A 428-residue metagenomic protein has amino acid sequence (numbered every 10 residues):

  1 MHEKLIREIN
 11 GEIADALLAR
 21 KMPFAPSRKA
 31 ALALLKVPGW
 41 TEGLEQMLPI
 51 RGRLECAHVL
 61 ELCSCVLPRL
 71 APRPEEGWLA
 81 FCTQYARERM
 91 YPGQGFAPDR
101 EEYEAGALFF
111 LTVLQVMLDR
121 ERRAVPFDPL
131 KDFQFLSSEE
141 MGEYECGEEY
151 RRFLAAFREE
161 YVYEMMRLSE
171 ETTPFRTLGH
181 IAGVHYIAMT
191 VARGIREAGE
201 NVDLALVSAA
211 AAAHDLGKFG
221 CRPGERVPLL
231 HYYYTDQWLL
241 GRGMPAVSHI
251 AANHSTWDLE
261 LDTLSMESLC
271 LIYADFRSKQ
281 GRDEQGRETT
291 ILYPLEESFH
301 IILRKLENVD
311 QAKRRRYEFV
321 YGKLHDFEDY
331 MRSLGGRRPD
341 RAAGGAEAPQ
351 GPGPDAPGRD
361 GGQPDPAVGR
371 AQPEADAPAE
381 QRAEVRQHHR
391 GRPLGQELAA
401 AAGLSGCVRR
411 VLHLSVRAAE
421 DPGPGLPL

Functional and structural regions predicted by a protein language model:
H2-R152, T172-V202, A213, P223 (+2 more regions): Divalent metal-dependent phosphate-bond-processing catalytic cores, especially two-metal-ion Mg2+/Mn2+ enzymes that act
G147-R167: Short alpha-helical hairpin
V184, V202-R242, S248-D258, D275: His-Asp-centered metal-binding catalytic motifs of divalent-metal-dependent phosphohydrolases/nucleases
D365, D376, H388-H389, H413 (+1 more regions): Intrinsic-disorder-associated, low-complexity terminal segments enriched in Asp/Asn/His/Tyr and depleted of Lys/Arg
A367, A371-A379, A383, A400-A402 (+1 more regions): Short linear motifs in low-complexity or flexible loops
E374, A383-Q387, G391-A399, C407 (+1 more regions): Periodic, rod-like helical contexts
G403-A418: Polybasic, low-complexity intrinsically disordered segments
L426-L428: Non-Sec secretion/translocation targeting segments of pathogen effectors
